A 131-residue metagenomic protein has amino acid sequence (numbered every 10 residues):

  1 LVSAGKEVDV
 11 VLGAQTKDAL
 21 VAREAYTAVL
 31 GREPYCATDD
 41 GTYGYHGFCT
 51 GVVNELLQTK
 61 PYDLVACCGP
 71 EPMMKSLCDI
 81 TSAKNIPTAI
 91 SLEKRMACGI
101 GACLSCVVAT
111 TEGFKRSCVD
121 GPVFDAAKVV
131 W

Functional and structural regions predicted by a protein language model:
L1-I90: FNR/FR-type flavoprotein reductase catalytic core
E71, E93-P122: Local cysteine-cluster metal-coordination motifs and their immediate loop/turn environment, predominantly Fe-S cluster
V119-W131: Short microdomains enriched in Cys/His and/or Lys/Arg
